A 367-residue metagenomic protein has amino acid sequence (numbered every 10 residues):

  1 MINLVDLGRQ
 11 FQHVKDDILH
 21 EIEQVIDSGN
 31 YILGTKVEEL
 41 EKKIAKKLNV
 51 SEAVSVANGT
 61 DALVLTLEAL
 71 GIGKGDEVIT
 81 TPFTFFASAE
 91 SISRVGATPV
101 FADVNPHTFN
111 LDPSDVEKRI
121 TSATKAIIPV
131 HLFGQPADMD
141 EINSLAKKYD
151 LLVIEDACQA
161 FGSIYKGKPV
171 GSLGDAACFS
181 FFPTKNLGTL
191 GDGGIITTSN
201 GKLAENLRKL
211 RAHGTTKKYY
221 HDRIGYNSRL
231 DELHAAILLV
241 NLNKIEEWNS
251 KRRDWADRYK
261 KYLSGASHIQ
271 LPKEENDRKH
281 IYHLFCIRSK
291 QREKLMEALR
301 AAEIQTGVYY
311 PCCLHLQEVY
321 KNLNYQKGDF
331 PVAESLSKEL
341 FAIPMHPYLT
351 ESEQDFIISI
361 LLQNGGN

Functional and structural regions predicted by a protein language model:
M1-N30, T35: N-terminal "arm"/small-domain region of PLP-dependent enzymes with the aminotransferase-like
G8, H20, V37-K43, K47-A53 (+6 more regions): PLP-dependent aminotransferase class I/II
S28-E77, S91-V95, F101-D103, K168: Phosphate-binding glycine-rich loop
V54, I79, V100, V153-I154 (+3 more regions): Structural detector of well-ordered beta-strand residues that form the stable sheet scaffold of enzyme domains
E68-A157, I164: PLP-dependent aminotransferase-like
S91-I92, L145, P169, N186 (+1 more regions): Hydrophobic/aromatic ligand-binding patch that stacks against planar heteroaromatic rings of cofactors or nucleotides
E155-L190, K218-D222: Conserved active-site segment immediately N-terminal to the catalytic lysine that forms the internal aldimine
F179-S180, G194-S199, L239: Short beta-strand-to-turn element immediately C-terminal to the catalytic PLP-Schiff-base lysine in fold type I
